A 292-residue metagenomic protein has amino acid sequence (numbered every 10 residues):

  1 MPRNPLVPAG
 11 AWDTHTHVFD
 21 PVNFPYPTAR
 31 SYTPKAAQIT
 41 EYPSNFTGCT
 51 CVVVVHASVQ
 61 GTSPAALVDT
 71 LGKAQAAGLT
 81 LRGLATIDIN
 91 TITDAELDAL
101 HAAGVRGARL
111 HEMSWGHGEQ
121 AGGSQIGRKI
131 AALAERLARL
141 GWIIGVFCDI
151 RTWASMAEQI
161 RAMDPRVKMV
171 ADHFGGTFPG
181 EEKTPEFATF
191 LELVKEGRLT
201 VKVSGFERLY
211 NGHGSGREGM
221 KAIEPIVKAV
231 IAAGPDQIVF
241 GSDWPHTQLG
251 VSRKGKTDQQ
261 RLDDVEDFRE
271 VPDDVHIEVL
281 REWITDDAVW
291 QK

Functional and structural regions predicted by a protein language model:
M1-A65, L71, D263, V279: An N-terminally biased module of ancient metal coordination in phosphate/nucleic-acid-related enzymes
G10-W12, T16-H17, G123, L133 (+1 more regions): A generic "structured core" feature
W12-T14, V53-H56, L84, R109 (+3 more regions): Active-site neighborhood of phospho(di)ester-bond hydrolases with catalytic His/Asp-centered motifs
N23-P34, V52-V55, L100-H101, R106-I126 (+1 more regions): Glycine-rich phosphate-binding "P-loop"
A37-Y42, A65-A66, I92-A95, A154-E158 (+1 more regions): Alpha-helical scaffolding within the catalytic cores of extracellular/periplasmic polymer-degrading hydrolases
S44-F46, L100, L137, L193 (+1 more regions): Generic structural signal for hydrophobic
G61-T152, E158-R161, P165-R166, G175 (+3 more regions): Active-site gating/metal-coordination segments in enzymes
P179-G180, T184-K292: H/E-rich (His + Asp/Glu) clusters that bind or coordinate divalent metals
